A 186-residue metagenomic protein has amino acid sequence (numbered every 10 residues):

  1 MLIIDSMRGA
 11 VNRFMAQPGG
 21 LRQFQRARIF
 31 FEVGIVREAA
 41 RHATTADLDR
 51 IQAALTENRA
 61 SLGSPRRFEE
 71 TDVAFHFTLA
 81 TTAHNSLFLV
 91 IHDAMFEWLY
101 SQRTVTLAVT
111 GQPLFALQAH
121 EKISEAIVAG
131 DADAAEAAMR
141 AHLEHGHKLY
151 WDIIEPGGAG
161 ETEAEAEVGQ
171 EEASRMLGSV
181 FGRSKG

Functional and structural regions predicted by a protein language model:
M1-F30, R37, G157-G160, E171-G186: Short linear motifs at protein or domain termini
M15, L55, R59, F96 (+4 more regions): Generic secondary-structure transition motif, activating predominantly at the C-termini of alpha-helices
F24-V105, A116-E125, A134-L149: Conserved amphipathic alpha-helical segments that form helical-bundle/coiled-coil interaction surfaces
Q112-P113: Hinge/beta->alpha junction and helix N-cap segments in small-molecule ligand-binding domains
D133-G186: C-terminal effector-binding regulatory domain of bacterial HTH transcription factors
